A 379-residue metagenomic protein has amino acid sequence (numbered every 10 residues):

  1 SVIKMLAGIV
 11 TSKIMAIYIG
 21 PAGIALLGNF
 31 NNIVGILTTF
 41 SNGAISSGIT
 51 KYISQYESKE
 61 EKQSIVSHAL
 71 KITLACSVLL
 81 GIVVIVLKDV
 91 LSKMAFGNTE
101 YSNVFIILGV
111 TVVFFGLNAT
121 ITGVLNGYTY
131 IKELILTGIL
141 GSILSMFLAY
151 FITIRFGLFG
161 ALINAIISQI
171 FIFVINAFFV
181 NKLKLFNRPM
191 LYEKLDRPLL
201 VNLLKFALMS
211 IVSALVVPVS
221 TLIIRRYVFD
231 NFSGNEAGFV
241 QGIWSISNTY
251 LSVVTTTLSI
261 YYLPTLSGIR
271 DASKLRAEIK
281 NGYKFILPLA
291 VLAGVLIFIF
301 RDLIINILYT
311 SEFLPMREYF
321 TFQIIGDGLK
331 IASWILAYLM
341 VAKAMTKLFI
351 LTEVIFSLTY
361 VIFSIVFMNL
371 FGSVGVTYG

Functional and structural regions predicted by a protein language model:
S1-K4, F30, G35, T39-D89 (+2 more regions): Membrane-water interface segments that mark the loop-to-transmembrane alpha-helix transition
S1-T50, S77, G81-I85, S142-M146 (+4 more regions): Signature of the first transmembrane helix
K13, N42-E57, G127, I243 (+2 more regions): Helix-loop junctions and terminal segments of transmembrane helices in multi-pass membrane transport/translocation
I14, I49, T122-G127, I131 (+10 more regions): C-terminal transmembrane helix end/exit motif
K88-L108, G234-E236, K280, F298-G328 (+1 more regions): Interfacial segments at transmembrane-helix termini and the short loops linking adjacent helices
S102, I106, L136-K184, I355-T359 (+1 more regions): Hydrophobic alpha-helical transmembrane segments
V113-T137, F159, I324-V354: Membrane-interface junctions at transmembrane-helix termini in multi-pass inner-membrane proteins
A165, A177-P218, I269-A277: Interhelical loop/hinge segments that connect adjacent transmembrane helices in multipass membrane
